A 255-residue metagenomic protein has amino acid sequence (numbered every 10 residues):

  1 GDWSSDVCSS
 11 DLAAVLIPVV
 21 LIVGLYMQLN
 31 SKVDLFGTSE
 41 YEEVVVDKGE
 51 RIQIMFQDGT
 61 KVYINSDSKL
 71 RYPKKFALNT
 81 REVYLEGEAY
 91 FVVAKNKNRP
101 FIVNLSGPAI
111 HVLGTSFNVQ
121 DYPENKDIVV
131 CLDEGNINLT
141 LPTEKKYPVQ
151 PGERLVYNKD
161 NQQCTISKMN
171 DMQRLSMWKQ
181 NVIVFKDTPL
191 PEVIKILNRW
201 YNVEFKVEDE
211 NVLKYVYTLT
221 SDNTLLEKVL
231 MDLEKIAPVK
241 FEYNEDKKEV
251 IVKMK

Functional and structural regions predicted by a protein language model:
S5, S10-K255: A residue-level detector for the "anchor" residue at the start of short, highly conserved motifs
